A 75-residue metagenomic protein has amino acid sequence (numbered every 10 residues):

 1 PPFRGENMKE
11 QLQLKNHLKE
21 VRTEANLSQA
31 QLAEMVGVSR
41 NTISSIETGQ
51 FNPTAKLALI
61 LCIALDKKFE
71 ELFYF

Functional and structural regions predicted by a protein language model:
P2-E24: A short, Lys/Arg-rich alpha-helix, primarily the initiator
N16, R40, A55-L59: Short alpha-helical elements of helix-turn-helix
N16-M35, I60: Short basic helix-loop element that most often maps to the first helix and adjoining turn of HTH DNA-binding modules
L18, L32-A33, I43-I46, L72: Conserved hydrophobic/aromatic packing and binding residues within compact polymer-binding modules
V38-F51: Recognition helix of helix-turn-helix/homeodomain-like DNA-binding domains that insert into the DNA major groove
K56-E71: DNA major-groove recognition helix of helix-turn-helix/homeodomain DNA-binding modules
